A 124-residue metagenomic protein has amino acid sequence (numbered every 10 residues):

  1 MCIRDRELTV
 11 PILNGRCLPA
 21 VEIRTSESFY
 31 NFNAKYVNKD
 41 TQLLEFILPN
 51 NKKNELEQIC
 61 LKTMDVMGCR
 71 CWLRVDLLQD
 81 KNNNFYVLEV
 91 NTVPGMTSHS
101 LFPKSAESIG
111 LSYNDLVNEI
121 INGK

Functional and structural regions predicted by a protein language model:
M1-I3, I120: Extended hydrophobic/Leu-rich segments
I3-N51, Q79, Y86: Phosphate-binding site of ATP-dependent enzymes
N50-K124: ATP-dependent carboxylate activation and anion-phosphoryl transfer catalytic cores that bind Mg-ATP to form
